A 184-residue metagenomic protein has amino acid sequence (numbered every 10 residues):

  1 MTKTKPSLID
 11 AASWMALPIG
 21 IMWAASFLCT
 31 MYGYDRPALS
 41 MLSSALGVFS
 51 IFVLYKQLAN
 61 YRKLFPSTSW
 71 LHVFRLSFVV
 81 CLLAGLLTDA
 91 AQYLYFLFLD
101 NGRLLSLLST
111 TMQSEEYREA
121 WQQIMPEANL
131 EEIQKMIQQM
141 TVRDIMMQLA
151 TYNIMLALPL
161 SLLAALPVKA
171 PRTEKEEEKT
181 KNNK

Functional and structural regions predicted by a protein language model:
M1-K5, A170-K184: Short, charged juxtamembrane terminal tails flanking transmembrane helices
M1-R62: Transmembrane alpha-helical insertion/packing segments
P6, D10, W14, R75-A84: Alpha-helical transmembrane segments of multi-pass membrane proteins
P18-S26, S50, A84-Q92, L156 (+2 more regions): Alpha-helical transmembrane segments of multipass membrane proteins
Q57-V73, L97: Membrane-helix interface/capping segments
V79-G102: C-terminal halves and exits of single transmembrane alpha-helices
L99-M140: Membrane-interface interhelical loops and short interface/amphipathic helices in multi-pass inner-membrane
E132-M155: Individual transmembrane alpha-helix segments
